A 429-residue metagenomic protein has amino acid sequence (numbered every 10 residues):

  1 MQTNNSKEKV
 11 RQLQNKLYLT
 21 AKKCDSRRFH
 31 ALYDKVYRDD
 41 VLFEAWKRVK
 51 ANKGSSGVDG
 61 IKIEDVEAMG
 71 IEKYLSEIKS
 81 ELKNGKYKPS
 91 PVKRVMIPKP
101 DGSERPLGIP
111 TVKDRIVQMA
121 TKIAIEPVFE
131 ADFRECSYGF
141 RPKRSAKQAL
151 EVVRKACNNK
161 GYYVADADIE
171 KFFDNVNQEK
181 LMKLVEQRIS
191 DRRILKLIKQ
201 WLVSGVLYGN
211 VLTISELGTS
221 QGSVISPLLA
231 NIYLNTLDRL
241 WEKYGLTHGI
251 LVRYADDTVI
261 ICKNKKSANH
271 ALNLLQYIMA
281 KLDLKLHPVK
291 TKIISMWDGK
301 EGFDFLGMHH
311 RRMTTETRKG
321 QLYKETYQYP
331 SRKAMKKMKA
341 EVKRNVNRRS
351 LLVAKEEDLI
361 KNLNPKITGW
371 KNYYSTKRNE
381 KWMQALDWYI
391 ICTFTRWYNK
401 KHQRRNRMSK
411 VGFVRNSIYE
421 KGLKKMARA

Functional and structural regions predicted by a protein language model:
M1-M69: Non-catalytic, polymerase-adjacent accessory regions of viral genome-replication enzymes
Q14, I71, L75, L275 (+2 more regions): Short amphipathic alpha-helical coiled-coil/interface segments
Y37-L42, P91-V92, P100, L202-V206 (+1 more regions): Core structural elements
Y74-E77, E81-M96, P100, D132-W297 (+1 more regions): Conserved polymerase palm-domain catalytic core
K113-A120, M182: Duplex nucleic acid-engaging cores and interfaces of nucleic-acid transaction enzymes
V203, L282, L286-A354: A conserved non-catalytic segment of reverse transcriptases and RNA-directed RNA polymerases corresponding to the late
I214-T219, Y327, K343-D358, G369-M383 (+1 more regions): Short, solvent-exposed helix-loop connector elements
E380-A429: A terminal-accessory region detector
